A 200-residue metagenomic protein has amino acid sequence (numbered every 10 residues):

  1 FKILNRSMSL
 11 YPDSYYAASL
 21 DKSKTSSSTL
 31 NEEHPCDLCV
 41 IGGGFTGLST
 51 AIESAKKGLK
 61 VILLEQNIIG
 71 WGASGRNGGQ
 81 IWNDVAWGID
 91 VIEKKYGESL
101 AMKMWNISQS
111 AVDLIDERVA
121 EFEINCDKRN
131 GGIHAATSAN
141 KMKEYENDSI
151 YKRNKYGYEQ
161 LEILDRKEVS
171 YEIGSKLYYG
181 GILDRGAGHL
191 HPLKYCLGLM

Functional and structural regions predicted by a protein language model:
F1-L38, K56: Extreme N-terminal leader/targeting segments of oxidoreductases
C36-L63: N-terminal Rossmann-like FAD-binding beta1-loop-alpha1 element of flavoenzymes
K56-R76: Glycine-rich FAD pyrophosphate-binding loop
G78-N83, Y145, Y178-Y179: Short, hinge-like loop/turn segments at secondary-structure boundaries
D84-K167: Dinucleotide-binding Rossmann-like beta1-alpha1 core, especially the glycine-rich loop that anchors the ADP
I150-Y151, L177-M200: Helical element adjacent to the flavin cofactor pocket in flavoenzyme catalytic cores
E168-K176: Flexible hinge/switch segments at interdomain interfaces of large molecular machines
